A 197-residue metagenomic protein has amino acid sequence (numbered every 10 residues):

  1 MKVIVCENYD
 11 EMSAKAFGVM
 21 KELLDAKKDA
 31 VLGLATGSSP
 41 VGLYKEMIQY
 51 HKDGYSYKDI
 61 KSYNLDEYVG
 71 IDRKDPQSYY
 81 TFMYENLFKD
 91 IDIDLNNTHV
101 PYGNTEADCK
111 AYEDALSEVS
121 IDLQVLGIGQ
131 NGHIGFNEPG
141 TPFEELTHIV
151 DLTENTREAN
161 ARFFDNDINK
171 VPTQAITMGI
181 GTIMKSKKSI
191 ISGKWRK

Functional and structural regions predicted by a protein language model:
M1-L32: N-terminal glycine-/serine-/threonine-rich phosphate-binding loop
A26-H51: Glycine-rich N-terminal segment of FAD-binding domains in flavoprotein oxidoreductases, spanning the beta-loop-helix
G33-G37, N64, P101, V125-I128 (+1 more regions): Short beta-strand segments
E46-S56, P139-H148: A glycine- and small-aliphatic-rich helix-loop capping segment at beta-alpha/alpha-beta transitions that lines
S56-Q124: Ligand-binding beta-strand-loop-alpha-helix segment within the catalytic cores of soluble metabolic enzymes
V119-E144: Glycine-rich phosphate-binding loop
G135-I180: Class I SAM-dependent methyltransferase SAM-binding "motif I" and its flanking Rossmann-like core
I176-K197: C-terminal functional extensions of proteins
